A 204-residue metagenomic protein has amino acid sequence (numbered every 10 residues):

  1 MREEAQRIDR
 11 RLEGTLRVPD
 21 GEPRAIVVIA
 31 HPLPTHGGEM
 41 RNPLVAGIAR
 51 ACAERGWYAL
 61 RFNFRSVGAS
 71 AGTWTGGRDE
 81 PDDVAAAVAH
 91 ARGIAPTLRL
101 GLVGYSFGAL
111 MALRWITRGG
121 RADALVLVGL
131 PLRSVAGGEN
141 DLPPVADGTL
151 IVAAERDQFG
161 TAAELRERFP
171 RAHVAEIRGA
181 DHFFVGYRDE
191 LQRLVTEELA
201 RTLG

Functional and structural regions predicted by a protein language model:
R11-T97: Serine-hydrolase catalytic machinery in alpha/beta-hydrolase-like enzymes
R65, A175-D181: Short glycine-rich catalytic loops that host catalytic nucleophiles or stabilize transition states across multiple
G72, A180-Q192: Catalytic histidine-centered segment of alpha/beta-hydrolase-like enzymes
G104-A112: Gly/Ala-rich beta-loop-alpha elbow adjacent to hydrolase catalytic centers
R133-S134, E155-G160, H182-F183: Acidic catalytic loop of the alpha/beta-hydrolase fold
P144-A146, L150-A153, D157: Short beta-strand/loop motif that positions the catalytic acidic residue of the alpha/beta-hydrolase fold
E155-A172: Conserved loop-alpha-helix segment in the C-terminal half of the alpha/beta-hydrolase fold that carries the catalytic
